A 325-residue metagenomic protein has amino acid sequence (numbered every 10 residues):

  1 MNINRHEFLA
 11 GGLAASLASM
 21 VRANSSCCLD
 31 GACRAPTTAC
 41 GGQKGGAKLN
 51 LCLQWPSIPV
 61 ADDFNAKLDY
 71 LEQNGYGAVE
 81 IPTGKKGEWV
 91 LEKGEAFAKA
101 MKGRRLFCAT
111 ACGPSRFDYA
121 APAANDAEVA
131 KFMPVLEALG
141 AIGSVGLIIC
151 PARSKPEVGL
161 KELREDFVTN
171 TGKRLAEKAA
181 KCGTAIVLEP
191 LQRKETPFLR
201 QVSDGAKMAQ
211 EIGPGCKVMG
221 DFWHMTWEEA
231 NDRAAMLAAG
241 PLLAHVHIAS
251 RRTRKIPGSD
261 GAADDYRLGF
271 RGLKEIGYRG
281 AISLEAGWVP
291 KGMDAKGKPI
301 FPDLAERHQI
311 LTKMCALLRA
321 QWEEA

Functional and structural regions predicted by a protein language model:
N2-M20, C27-C28, C40-C52, S57 (+4 more regions): Histidine-acidic metal/acid-base catalytic patches
G12-M20, Q43-A47, G103, D118-K217 (+2 more regions): Active-site acidic/histidine proton-transfer and metal-coordination neighborhood in alpha/beta enzyme cores
S57-P59, T83-K85, P114-F117, R153-K155 (+4 more regions): Active-site-proximal loop/turn and secondary-structure-junction residues that shape catalytic pockets, frequently
K67-G84: Catalytic domains of carbohydrate-active enzymes, especially glycoside hydrolases
G77, F107, V145, A244 (+1 more regions): Short acidic/polar active-site loop segments enriched in Thr and Asp
E80-A98, K102, P151-K155: Glycine-rich, proline-tolerant flexible connector loops at the mouths of alpha/beta enzymes
L91-G103, F132-A141, N170-E177, N231-A238 (+1 more regions): Short amphipathic alpha-helices and their capping/turn segments at secondary-structure boundaries
